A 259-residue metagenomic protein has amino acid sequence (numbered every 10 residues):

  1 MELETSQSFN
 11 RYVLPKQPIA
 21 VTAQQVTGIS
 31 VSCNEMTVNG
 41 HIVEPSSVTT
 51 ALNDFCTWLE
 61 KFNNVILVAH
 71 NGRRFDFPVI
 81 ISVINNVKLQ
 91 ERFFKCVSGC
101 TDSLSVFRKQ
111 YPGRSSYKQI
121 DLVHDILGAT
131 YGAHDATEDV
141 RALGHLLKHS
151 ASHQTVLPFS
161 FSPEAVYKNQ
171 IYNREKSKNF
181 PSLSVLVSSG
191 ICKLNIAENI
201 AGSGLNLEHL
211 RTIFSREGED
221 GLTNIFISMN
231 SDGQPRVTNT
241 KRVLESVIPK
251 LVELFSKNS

Functional and structural regions predicted by a protein language model:
E2-Q7, V31-S259: DEDD superfamily 3′-5′ metal-dependent exonuclease/proofreading module
L3, Q7-E35: Short, surface-exposed acidic-centric catalytic microdomains
